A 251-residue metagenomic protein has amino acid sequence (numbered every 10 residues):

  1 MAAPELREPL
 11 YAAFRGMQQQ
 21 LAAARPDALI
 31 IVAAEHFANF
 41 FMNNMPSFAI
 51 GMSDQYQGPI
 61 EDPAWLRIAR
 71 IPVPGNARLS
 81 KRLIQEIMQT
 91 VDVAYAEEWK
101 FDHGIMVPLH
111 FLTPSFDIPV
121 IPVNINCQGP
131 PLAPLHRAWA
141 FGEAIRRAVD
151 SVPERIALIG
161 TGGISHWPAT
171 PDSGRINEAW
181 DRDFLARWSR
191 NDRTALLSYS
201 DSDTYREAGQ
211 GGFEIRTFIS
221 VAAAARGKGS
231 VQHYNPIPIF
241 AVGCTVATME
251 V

Functional and structural regions predicted by a protein language model:
M1-D27, M42-W139, S151, P171-V251: Flexible, D/E/H-enriched segments
Q19, A33-E35: N-terminal low-complexity, Ser/Thr- and acidic-residue-enriched intrinsically disordered segments
D27-A33, V123, E154-G162: Beta-strand elements within well-structured catalytic alpha/beta cores of enzymes that handle phosphate/sulfate esters
E35-F37, I164-S165: Catalytic metal-binding/acid-base residues of hydrolase active sites
G142, G160-G162, G243: Glycine-centered flexibility sites
E143-D150, E154-I156: Non-transmembrane, aqueous-exposed alpha-helical and coiled segments at domain scale
W167-A169: Short, solvent-exposed loop/turn segments at secondary-structure junctions
